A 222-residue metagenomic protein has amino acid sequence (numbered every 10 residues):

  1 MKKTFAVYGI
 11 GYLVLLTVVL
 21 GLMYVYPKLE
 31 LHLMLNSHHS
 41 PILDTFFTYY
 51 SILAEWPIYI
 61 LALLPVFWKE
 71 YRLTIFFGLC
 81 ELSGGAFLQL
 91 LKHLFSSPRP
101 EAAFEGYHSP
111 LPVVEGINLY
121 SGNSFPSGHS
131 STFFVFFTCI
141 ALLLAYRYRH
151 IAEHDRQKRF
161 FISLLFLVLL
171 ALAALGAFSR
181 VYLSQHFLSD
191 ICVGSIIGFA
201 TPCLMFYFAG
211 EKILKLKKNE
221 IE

Functional and structural regions predicted by a protein language model:
M1-Y59, K92-L119: N-terminal transmembrane-helix/juxtamembrane module of multi-pass inner/ER membrane proteins
T4, F67, L111-E222: Membrane-embedded catalytic cores of phosphoryl/pyrophosphoryl-handling enzymes
V7-G9, L63-L90, F166: Interfacial segments of alpha-helical transmembrane regions
T17-L22, L82-L90, A171-S184: Aromatic-anchored segments of alpha-helical transmembrane domains
Y24-P27, W68-K69, F95-S97, L183-S184 (+1 more regions): Short helix-capping/hinge motifs at transmembrane helix termini and TM-loop junctions
L29, L53-P57, R72-G78, F187-I191: Short, aromatic-rich membrane-interface segments at the entry and exit of alpha-helical transmembrane domains
S40-L43, E70-T74, F160-L164: Membrane-helix interface segments
G85-Q89, H93, F199-F206: Transmembrane alpha-helical segments of multi-pass membrane transport proteins and ion-pumping complexes
